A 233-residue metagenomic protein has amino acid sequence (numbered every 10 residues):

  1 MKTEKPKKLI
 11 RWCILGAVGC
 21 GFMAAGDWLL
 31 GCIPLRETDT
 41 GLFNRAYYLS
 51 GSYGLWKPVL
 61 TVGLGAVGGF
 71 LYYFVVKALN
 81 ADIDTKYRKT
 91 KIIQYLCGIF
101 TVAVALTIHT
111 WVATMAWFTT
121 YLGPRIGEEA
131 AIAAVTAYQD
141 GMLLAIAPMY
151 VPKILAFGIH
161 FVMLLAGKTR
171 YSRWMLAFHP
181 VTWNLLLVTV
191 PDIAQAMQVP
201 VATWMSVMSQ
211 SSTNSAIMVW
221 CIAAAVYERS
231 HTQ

Functional and structural regions predicted by a protein language model:
K2-Q233: Hydrophobic, aromatic-enriched alpha-helical segments typical of multi-pass transmembrane helices
